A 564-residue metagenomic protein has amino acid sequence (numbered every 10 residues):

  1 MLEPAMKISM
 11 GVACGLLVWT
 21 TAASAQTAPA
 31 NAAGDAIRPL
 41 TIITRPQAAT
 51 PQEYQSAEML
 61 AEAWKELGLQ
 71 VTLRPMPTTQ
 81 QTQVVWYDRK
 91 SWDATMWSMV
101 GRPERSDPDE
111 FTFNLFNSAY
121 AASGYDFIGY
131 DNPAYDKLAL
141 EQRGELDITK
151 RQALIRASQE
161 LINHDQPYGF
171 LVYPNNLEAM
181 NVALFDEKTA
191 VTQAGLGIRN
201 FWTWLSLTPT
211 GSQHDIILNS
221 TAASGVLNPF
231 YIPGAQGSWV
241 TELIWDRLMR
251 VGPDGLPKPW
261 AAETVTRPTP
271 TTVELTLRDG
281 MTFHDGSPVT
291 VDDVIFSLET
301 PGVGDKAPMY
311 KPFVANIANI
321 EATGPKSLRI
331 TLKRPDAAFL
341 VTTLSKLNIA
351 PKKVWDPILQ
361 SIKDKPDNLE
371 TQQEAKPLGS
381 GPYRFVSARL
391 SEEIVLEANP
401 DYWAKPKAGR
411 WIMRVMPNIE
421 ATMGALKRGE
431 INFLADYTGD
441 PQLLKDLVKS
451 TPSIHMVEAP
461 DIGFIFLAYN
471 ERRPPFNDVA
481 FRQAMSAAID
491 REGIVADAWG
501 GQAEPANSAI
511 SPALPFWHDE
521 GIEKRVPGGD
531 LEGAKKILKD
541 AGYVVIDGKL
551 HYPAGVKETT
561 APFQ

Functional and structural regions predicted by a protein language model:
L2-K7, A183, T266, P312-I362: Surface-exposed binding/hinge segments that line and control ligand-binding clefts or catalytic entry sites
Q26-E66, D131-A134, K150-A157, L256-P259 (+4 more regions): Append "and occasionally in soluble cytosolic enzymes with long acidic Gly/Pro-rich linkers
A28-A36, V84-S91, F113-L140, P174-I216 (+7 more regions): Short, solvent-exposed loop/beta-turn-alpha elements that line the ligand-binding surface or hinge of extracytoplasmic
A36-A48, V71-T72, S212-G225, E263 (+8 more regions): Short, well-ordered beta-strand elements
I42, L67-S118, L218, G286 (+1 more regions): Periplasmic binding protein-like
A49, E62, E66-T82, F111-N181 (+2 more regions): Extracytoplasmic/peripheral linker and loop segments enriched in polar/acidic and small residues with frequent Thr/Pro
S56, S98-V100, P301, N319-E321 (+6 more regions): Extracellular/periplasmic solute-recognition and catalytic clefts
D147, T264-A307, T323, R329-T331 (+2 more regions): Aromatic- and charge-enriched surface segment that lines or borders ligand/interaction sites
